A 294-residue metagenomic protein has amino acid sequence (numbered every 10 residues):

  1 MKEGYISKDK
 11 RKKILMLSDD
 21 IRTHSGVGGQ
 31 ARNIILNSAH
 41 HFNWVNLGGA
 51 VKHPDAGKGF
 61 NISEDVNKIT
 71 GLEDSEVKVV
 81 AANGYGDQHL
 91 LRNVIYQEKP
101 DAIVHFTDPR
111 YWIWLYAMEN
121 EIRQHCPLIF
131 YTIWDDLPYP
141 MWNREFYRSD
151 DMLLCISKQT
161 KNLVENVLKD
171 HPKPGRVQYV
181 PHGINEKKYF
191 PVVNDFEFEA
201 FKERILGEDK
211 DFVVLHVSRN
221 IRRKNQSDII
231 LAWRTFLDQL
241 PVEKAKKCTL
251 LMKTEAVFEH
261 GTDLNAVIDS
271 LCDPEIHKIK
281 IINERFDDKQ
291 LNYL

Functional and structural regions predicted by a protein language model:
M1-E64, E98: N-terminal subdomain of nucleotide-sugar transferases
L15-M16, G207-K224, I230-W233, L250-L251: Conserved donor-binding/catalytic core segment of Leloir-type glycosyltransferases
D20-R22, V217-I221, E255-V257, R285: Short donor-sugar binding/catalytic loops of nucleotide-sugar-dependent glycosyltransferases, especially enzymes
K78, M252-A256, G261-Y293: Nucleotide-activated donor-binding/catalytic signature segment of Leloir-type glycosyltransferases, i.e., the conserved
H105-Y111: Short His-centered aromatic/hydrophobic patch
R123-Q124, F130, P140-C155: A conserved, positively charged/aromatic
Q159, G183: Carbohydrate-associated surface elements
F190-G207: A short helix/loop element that forms part of the nucleotide-sugar donor recognition site in Leloir-type
